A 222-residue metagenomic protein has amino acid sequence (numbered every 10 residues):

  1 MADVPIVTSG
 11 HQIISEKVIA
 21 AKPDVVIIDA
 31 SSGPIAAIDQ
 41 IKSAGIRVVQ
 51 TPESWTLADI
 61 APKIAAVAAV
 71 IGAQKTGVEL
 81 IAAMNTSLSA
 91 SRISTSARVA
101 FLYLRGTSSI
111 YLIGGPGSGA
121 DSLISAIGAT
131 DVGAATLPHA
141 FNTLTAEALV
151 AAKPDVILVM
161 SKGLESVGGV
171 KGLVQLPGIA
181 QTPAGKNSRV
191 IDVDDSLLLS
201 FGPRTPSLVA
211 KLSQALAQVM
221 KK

Functional and structural regions predicted by a protein language model:
M1-A21, V25-S31, V132: A short, structured surface patch at a secondary-structure boundary
Q12, V25-V26, S31-I35, S54-A58 (+5 more regions): Solvent-exposed loop/turn segments at secondary-structure junctions within structured extracellular/periplasmic domains
S15-P23, T143-K153: Short helices/loops that flank or line small-molecule/ion binding pockets
V25-D29, V48-T51, R98-Y103, V132-G133 (+2 more regions): Structural recognition of the beta-strand scaffold that forms the well-ordered cores of secreted hydrolase catalytic
G33-A66, V70, G185-N187, I191: Flexible loop/hinge segments that line or gate small-molecule binding clefts
D59-A69, V78, S94, V156 (+1 more regions): Structured C-terminal subdomain patch of bacterial secreted/periplasmic proteins
K75-I127: Basic- and aromatic-lined ligand-binding clefts that recognize polyanionic substrates
P116-F141, S161: His/Asp/Glu-enriched short active-site or ligand-binding loop at hydrolase and phosphoryl-transfer sites
